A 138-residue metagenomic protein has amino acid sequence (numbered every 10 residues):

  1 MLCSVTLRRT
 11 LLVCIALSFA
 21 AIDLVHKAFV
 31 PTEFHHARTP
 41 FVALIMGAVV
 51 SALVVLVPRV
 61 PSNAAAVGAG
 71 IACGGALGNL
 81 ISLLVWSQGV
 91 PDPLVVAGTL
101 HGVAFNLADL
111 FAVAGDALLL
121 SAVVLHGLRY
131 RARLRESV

Functional and structural regions predicted by a protein language model:
M1-V138: Alpha-helical transmembrane bundles and membrane-interface segments of multipass inner-membrane proteins
